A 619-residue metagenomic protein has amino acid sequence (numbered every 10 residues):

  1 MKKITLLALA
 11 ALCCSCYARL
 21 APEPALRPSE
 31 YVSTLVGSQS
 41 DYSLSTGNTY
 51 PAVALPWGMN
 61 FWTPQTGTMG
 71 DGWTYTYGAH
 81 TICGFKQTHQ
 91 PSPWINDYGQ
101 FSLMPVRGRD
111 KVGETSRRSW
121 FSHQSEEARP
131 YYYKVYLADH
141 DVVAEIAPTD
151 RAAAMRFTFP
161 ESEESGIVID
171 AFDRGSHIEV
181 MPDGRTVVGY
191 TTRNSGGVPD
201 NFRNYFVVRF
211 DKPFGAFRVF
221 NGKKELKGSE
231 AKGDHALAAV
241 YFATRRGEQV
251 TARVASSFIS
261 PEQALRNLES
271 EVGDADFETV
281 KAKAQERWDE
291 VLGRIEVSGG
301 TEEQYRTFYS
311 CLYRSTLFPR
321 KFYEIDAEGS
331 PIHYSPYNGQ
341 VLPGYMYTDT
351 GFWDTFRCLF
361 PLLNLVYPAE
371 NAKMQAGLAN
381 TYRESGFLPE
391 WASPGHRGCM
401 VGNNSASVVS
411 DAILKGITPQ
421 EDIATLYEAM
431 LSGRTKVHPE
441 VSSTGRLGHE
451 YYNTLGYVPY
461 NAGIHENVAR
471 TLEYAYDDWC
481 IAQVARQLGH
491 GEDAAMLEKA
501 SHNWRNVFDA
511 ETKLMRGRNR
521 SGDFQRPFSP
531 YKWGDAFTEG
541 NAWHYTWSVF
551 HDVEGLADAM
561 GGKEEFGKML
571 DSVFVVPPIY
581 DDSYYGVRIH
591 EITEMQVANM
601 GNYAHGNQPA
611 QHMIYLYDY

Functional and structural regions predicted by a protein language model:
M1-P22: Bacterial Sec-dependent N-terminal signal peptides
L20-F360, N364-S407, I413-L472, C480-N506 (+3 more regions): Accessory carbohydrate-recognition regions in carbohydrate-active enzymes
D477: ATP-dependent phospho-/nucleotidyl transfer catalytic cores
